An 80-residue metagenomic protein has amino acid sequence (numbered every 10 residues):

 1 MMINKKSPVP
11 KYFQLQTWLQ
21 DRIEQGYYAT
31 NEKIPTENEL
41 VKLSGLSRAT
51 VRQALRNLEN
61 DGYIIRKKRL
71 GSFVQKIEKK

Functional and structural regions predicted by a protein language model:
M1-R48, R56, N60-I65: Extreme N-terminal segment that seeds HTH/winged-HTH DNA-binding domains in transcriptional regulators
G71-F73: Acidic, glycine-anchored pre-beta loop/turn
I77-K80: Conserved segment of winged-helix/HTH DNA-binding domains
